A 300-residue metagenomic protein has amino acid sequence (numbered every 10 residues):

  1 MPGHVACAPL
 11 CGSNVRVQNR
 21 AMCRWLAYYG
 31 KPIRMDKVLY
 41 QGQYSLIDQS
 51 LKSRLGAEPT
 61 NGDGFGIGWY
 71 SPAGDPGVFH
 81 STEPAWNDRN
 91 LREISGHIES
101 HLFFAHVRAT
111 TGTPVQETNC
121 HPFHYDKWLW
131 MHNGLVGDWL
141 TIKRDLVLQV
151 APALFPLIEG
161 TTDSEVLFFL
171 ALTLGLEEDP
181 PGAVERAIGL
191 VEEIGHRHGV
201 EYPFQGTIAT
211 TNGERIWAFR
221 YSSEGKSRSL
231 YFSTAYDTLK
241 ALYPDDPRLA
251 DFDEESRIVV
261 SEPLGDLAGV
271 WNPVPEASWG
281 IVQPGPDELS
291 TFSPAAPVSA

Functional and structural regions predicted by a protein language model:
Q18-H132, V136-A300: Conserved short alpha-helical segments that host acidic/polar catalytic motifs at enzyme active sites
